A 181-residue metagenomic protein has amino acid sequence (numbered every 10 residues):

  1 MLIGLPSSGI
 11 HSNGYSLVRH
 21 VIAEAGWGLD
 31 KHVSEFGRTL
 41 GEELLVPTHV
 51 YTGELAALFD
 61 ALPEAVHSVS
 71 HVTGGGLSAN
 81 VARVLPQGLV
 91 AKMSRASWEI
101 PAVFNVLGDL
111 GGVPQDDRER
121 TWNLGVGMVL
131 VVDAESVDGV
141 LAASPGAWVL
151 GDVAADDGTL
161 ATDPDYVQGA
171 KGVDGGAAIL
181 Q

Functional and structural regions predicted by a protein language model:
M1-G41: Short, acidic (Asp/Glu-rich) active-site segment that either coordinates a divalent metal cofactor
L29, S34-L45, H49-Q181: Glycine-/charge-enriched secondary-structure boundary and capping motifs
